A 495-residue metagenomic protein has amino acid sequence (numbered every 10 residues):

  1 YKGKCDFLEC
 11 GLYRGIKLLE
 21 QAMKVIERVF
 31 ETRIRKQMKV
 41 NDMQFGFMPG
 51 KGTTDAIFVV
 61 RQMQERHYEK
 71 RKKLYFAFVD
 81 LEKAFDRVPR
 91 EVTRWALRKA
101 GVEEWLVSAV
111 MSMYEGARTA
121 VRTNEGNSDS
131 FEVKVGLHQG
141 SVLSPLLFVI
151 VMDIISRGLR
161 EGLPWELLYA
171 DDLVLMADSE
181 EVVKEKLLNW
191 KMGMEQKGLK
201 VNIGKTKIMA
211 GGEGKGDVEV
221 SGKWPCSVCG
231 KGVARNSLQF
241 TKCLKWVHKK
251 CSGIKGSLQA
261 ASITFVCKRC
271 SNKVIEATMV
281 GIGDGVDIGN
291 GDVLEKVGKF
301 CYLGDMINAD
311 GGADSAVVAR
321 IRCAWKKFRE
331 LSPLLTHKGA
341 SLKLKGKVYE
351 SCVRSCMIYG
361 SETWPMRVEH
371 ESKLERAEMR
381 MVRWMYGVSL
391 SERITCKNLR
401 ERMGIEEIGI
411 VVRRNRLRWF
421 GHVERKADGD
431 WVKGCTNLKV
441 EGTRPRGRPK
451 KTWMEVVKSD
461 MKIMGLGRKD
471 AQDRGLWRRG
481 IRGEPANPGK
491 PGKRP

Functional and structural regions predicted by a protein language model:
Y1, L19-Q21, G50, V79-E82 (+10 more regions): Structured beta-strand/turn binding interfaces of compact recognition modules in eukaryotic regulators
Y1-L146: Conserved pre-catalytic core of RNA-dependent polymerases
D6-L12, Q37-K39, D129-F131, L168 (+4 more regions): Surface-exposed beta-strand-to-loop junctions that form interaction patches on eukaryotic regulatory domains
E9, M43, R87-V88, L106 (+7 more regions): Intrinsically disordered, low-complexity regions enriched in proline, serine, glycine and charged residues
L12, K72-A77, A117, D129 (+9 more regions): Core residues of folded domains in eukaryotic genome-function proteins
F30-M38, V151, S156, R160: Short amphipathic alpha-helical signal-transduction/dimerization elements
E104-V107, V121-S141, P145, M152 (+2 more regions): Short linear motifs embedded in intrinsically disordered, charge-biased segments
K223-A277: PHD-type zinc finger and closely related Cys/His-rich zinc-binding mini-domains in nuclear regulators
